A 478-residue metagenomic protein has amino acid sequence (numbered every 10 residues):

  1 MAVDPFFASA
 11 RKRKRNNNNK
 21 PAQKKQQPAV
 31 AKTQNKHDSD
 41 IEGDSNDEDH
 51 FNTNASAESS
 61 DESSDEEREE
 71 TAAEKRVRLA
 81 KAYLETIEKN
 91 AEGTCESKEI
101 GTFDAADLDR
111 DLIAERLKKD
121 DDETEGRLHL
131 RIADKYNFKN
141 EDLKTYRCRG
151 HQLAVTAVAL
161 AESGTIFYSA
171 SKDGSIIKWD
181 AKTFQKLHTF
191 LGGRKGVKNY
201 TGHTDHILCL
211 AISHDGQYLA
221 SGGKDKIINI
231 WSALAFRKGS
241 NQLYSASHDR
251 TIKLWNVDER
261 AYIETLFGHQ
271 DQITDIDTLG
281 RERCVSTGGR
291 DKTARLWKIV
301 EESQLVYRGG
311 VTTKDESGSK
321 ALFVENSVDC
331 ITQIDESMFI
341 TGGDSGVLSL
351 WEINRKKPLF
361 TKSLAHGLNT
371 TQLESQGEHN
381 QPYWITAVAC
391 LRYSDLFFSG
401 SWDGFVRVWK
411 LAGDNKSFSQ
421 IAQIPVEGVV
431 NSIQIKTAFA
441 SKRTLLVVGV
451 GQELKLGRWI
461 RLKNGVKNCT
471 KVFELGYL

Functional and structural regions predicted by a protein language model:
M1-L153, L445, V450-G451, G457-V466 (+2 more regions): Intrinsically disordered terminal extensions that flank WD40 beta-propeller domains in eukaryotic WD-repeat scaffold
T145, Q185-H188, A261-E264, Q304-L305 (+2 more regions): A structural motif specific to WD40 beta-propellers
Y146-G174: Beta-strand-rich domains and repeat architectures in extracellular enzymes and scaffolds, especially beta-propellers
C148-V155, G192-I207, A233, F267-I273 (+4 more regions): WD40/WD-repeat beta-propeller blade N-cap
A154, S163, G196, H203-H206 (+14 more regions): WD40/WD-repeat beta-propeller blade-loop signature
A159-G164, A170, L210-G216, A235-N241 (+6 more regions): Loop/turn segments within WD40 beta-propeller blades
A170-D173, A181, G222-D225, A246-D249 (+4 more regions): Conserved strand-to-loop turn within each blade of WD40 beta-propeller repeats
I176-W179, I228-L234, I252-W255, A294-K298 (+4 more regions): WD40-repeat beta-propellers
